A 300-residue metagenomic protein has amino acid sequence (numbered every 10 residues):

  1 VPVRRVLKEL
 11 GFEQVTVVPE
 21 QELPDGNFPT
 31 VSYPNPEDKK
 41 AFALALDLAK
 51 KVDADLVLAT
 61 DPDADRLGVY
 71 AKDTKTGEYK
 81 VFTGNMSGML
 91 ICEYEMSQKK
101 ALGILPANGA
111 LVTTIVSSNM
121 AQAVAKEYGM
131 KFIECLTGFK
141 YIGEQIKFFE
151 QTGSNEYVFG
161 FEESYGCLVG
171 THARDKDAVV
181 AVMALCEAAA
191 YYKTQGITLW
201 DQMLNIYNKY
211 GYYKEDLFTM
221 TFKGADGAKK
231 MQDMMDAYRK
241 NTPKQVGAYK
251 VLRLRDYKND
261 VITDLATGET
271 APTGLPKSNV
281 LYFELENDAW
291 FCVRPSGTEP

Functional and structural regions predicted by a protein language model:
V3, D65-G84, A121: Short Gly/Thr/Asp-enriched flexible loops that form oxyanion-binding sites at enzyme active sites
V3, G11-V69: N-terminal small/polar loop signature for handling phosphorylated ligands or for N-terminal nucleophile
R5-V17, Q122-G129: Short helix-loop-beta junction
E13-V17, G77-M96, V179-A184: Gly/Ser/Thr-rich active-site loops/lids in small-molecule metabolic enzymes that frequently grip phosphoryl groups
P19-L23, G84-G88, L136-K140: Short, acidic/turn-prone active-site loops that include or flank metal/cofactor- and phosphate-binding residues
F42, D47, C92-I104: Short, basic/hydrophobic alpha-helical segments
K50, A54-L56, T60, G77-K80 (+1 more regions): Phosphate-binding and adjacent anionic-ligand microenvironments
E299-P300: Generic C-terminus detector
